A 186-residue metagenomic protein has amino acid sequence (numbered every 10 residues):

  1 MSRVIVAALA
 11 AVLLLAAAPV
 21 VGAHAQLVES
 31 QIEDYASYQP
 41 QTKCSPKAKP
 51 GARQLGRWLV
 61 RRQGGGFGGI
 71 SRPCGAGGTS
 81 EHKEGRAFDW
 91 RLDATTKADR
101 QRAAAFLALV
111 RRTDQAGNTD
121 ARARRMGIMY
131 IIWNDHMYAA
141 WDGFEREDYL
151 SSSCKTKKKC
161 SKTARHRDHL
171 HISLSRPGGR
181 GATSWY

Functional and structural regions predicted by a protein language model:
M1-A25: Secretory targeting and sorting signals
R3-V4, L9, G77-T79, G117-R122 (+1 more regions): Generic structural signal for short, flexible, solvent-exposed coil/loop and linker residues
V20, A103-A105, F144-E147, S184-Y186: Surface-exposed beta-strand edges and their flanking turn/coil or helix-capping segments
L27-A140, L174, G179: Secreted/periplasmic proteins that engage bacterial cell-wall peptidoglycan
A98-Q101, S153-R167: Acidic, His- and aromatic-enriched active-site or binding-groove loops in soluble protein domains that engage sugars
H136-K157: Short, low-order "capping/linker" segments at domain edges
R167-Y186: Low-complexity, Gly/Ser/Thr/Pro-rich intrinsically disordered linker/tail segments
